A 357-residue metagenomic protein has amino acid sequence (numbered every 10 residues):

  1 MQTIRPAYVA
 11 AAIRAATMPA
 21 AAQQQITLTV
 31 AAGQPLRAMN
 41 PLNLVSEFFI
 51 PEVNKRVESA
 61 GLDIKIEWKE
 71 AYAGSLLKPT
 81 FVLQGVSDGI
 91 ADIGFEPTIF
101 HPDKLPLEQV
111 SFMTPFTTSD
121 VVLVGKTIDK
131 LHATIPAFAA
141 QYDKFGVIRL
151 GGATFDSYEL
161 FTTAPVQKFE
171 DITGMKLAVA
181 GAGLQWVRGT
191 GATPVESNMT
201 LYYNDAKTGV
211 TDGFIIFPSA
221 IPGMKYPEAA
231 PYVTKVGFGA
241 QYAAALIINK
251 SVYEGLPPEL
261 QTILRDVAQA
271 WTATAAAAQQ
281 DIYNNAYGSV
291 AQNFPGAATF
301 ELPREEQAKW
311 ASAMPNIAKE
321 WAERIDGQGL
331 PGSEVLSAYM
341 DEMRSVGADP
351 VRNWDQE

Functional and structural regions predicted by a protein language model:
M1, A22-Q23: Intrinsically disordered, low-complexity regions enriched in polar/acidic and amide residues
M1-V9: Bacterial N-terminal signal peptides that target proteins for export
Y8, M18-A22: Sec/Tat signal peptide C-region and signal peptidase I cleavage site
A11-R14: Repetitive helical segments and hydrophobic/amphipathic motifs
Q23-L123, A140-E357: N-terminal secretory/targeting leader peptides
L123-F138: Signature of the catalytic double-stranded beta-helix
